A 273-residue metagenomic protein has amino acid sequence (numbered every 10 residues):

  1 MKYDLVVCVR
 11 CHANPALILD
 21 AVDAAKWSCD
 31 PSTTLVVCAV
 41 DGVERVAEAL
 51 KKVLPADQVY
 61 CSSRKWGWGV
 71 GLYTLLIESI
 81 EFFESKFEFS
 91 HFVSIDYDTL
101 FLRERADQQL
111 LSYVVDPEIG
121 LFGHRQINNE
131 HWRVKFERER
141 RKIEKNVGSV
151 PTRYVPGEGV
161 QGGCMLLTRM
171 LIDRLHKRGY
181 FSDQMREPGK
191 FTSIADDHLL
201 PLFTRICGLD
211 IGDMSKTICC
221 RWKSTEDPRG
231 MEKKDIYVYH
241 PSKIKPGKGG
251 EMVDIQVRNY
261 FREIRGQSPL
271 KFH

Functional and structural regions predicted by a protein language model:
M1-D23: N-proximal low-complexity "stem/linker" segments adjacent to membrane-targeting elements
D23-S32: Short, acidic, metal-binding catalytic loop of nucleotide-sugar glycosyltransferases
C38-G42: Acidic ATP/Mg2+-coordinating residue in the GHKL
V43-S90: Active-site-proximal specificity loops/subdomain of glycosyltransferases
G69-Y73, I77, G162-G163, S193-P201: Conserved glycosyltransferase catalytic-site signature
F89-L100: Short beta-strand-to-loop acidic/aromatic patch adjacent to the donor-nucleotide binding site
L100-P188, S193: Conserved catalytic core of nucleotide-sugar-dependent glycosyltransferases
G179-H273: C-terminal catalytic/acceptor-binding lobe
